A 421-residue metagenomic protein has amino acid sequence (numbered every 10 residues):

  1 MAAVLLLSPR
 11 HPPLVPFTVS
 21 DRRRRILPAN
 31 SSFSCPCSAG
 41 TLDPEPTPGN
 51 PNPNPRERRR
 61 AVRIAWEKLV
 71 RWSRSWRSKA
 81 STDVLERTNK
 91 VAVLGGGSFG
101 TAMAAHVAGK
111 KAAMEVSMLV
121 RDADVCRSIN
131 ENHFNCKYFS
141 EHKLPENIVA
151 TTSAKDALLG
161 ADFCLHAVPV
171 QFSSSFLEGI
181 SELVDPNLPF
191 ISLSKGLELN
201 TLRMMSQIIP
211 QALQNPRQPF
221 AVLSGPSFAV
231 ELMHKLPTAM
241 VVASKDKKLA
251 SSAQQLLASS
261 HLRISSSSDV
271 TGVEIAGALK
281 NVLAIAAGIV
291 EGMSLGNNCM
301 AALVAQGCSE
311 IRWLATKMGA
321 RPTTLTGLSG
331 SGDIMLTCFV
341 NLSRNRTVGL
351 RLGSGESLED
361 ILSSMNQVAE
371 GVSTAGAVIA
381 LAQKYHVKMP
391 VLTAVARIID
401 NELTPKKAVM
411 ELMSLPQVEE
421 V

Functional and structural regions predicted by a protein language model:
A2-P9, F33-F139, I148-T152, G179 (+1 more regions): NAD(P)+-binding Rossmann beta1-loop-alpha1 motif at the extreme N-terminus of oxidoreductases
I26-F33, C37-D43, R63-S73, F172 (+3 more regions): Internal alpha-helical scaffold of NAD(P)-dependent oxidoreductase catalytic cores
L144, T151-P237, A253: Rossmann-like NAD(P)(H) cofactor-binding subdomain of soluble oxidoreductases
S192, Q218-S224, I264-S268, T326-G327 (+1 more regions): General beta-strand structural signal in soluble alpha/beta enzymes
K280-A396: Interdomain hinge/lid region at the active-site interface of Rossmann-like NAD(P)-dependent oxidoreductases
A394-V421: Short, amphipathic C-terminal "tail helix"
